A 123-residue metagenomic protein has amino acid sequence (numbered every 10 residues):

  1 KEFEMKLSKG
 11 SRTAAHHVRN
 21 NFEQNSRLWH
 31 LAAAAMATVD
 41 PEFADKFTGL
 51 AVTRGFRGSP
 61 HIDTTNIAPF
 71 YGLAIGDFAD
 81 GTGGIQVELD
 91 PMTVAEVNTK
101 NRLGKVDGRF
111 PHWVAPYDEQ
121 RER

Functional and structural regions predicted by a protein language model:
K1-E42, F47: Non-heme Fe(II)/2-oxoglutarate
F3-L7, L73, E96-N98: Generic detection of short hydrophobic beta-strand segments and adjacent strand-loop junctions
K6-G10, T53-G55, A74-G76, D107-R109: Structured loops at beta-to-helix junctions and adjacent beta-edge loops in soluble globular domains
G49-T65: Conserved short histidine dyad/triad with adjacent acidic residue
P60-H61, G81-I85: Short acidic/glycine-rich loop or secondary-structure boundary segments that cap or lie
T64-G81: Short, conserved beta-strand element in jelly-roll/cupin
D77, Q86-R123: Catalytic core of Fe(II)/2-oxoglutarate
